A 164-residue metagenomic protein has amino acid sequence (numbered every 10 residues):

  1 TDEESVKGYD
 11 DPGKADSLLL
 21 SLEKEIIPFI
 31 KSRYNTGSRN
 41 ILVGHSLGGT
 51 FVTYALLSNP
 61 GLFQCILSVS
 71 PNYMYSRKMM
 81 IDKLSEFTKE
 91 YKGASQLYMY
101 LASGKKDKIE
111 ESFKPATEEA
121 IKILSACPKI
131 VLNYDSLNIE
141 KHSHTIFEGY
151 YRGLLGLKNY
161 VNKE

Functional and structural regions predicted by a protein language model:
T1-E164: Non-catalytic cap/lid and distal C-terminal segments of serine-dependent acyl enzymes
